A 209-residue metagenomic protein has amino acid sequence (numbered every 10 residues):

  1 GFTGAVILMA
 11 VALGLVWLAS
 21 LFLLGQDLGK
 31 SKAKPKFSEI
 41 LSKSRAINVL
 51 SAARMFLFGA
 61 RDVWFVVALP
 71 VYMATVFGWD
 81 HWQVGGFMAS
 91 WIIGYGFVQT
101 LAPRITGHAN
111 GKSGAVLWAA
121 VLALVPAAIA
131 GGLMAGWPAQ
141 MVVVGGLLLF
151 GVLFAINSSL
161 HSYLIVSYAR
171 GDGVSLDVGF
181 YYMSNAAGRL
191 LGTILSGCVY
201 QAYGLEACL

Functional and structural regions predicted by a protein language model:
G1-V11, C198-L209: A membrane-interface helix-boundary motif in multi-pass transporters
A10-K30: C-terminal membrane-cytosol helix-exit motif in multi-pass small-molecule transporters
L23-G59, T75: Juxtamembrane intracellular "pre-TM" segments in multi-pass secondary transporters
V67-V84: Short amphipathic helix-loop junctions that connect adjacent transmembrane helices in Major Facilitator Superfamily/SLC
V71, S158-Y168: Intracellular helix-loop hinge segments at the cytoplasmic ends of transmembrane helices in 12-TM rocker-switch-type
H81-W82, A169-Y181: Loop-to-transmembrane helix entry/capping segments in MFS-fold secondary transporters and related SLC/MFSD carriers
F97-S113, Y200: Helix-to-loop junctions at the C-terminal end of transmembrane segments in multipass secondary transporters
S113-H161: C-terminal transmembrane helical hairpin of 12-TM major facilitator-type secondary transporters
